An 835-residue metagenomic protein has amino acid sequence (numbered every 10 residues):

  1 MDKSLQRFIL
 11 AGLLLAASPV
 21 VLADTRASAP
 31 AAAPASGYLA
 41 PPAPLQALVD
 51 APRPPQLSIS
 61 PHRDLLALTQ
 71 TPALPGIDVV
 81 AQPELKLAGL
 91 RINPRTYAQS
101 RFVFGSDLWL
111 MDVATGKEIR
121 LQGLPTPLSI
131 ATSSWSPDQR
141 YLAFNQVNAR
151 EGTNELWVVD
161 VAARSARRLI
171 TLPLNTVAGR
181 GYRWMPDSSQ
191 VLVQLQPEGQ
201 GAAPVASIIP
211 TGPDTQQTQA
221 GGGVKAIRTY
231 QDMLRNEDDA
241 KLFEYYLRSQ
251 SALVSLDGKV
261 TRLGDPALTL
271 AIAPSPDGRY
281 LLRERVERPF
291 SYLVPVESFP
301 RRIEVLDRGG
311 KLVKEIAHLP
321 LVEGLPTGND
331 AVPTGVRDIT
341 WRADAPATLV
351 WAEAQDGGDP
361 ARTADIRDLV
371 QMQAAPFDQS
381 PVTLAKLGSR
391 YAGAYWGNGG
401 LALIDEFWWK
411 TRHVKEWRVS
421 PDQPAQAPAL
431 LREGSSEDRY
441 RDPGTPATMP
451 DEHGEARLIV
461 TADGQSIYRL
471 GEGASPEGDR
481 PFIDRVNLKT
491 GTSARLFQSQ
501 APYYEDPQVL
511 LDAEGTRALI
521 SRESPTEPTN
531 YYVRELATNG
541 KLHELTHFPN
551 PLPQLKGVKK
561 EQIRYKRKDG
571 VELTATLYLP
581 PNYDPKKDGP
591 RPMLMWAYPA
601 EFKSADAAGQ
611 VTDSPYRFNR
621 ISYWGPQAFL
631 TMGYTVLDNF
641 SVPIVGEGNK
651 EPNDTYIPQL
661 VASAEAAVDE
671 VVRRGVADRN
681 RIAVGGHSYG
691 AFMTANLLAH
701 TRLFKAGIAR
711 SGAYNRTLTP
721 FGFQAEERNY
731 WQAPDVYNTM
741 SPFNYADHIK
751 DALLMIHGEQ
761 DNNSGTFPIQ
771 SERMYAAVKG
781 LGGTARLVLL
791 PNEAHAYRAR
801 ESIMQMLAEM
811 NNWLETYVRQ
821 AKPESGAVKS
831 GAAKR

Functional and structural regions predicted by a protein language model:
M1-I9: Bacterial N-terminal signal peptides that target proteins for export
F8-G12, L22-K541, H547-G557, E572 (+2 more regions): Beta-propeller folds
A17-S18: N-terminal signal peptide c-region/cleavage motif recognized by signal peptidases
F102-W109, V113, W596, A600 (+1 more regions): Active-site-proximal cap/loop segments of hydrolase catalytic domains
A162, N175, R342-D344, K587 (+2 more regions): Extracellular/periplasmic catalytic domains that process cell-envelope and extracellular macromolecules
I303, G358, Y583-P585, K603 (+1 more regions): Short beta-strands and strand-coil junctions in structured, solvent-facing domains, enriched
I303, L349-V350, L431, Y531 (+6 more regions): Conserved hydrophobic/aromatic pocket- or pore-lining residues that grip, position, or stack substrates in active sites
T546-G589: N-terminal cap/lid segment of alpha/beta-hydrolase-fold proteins
